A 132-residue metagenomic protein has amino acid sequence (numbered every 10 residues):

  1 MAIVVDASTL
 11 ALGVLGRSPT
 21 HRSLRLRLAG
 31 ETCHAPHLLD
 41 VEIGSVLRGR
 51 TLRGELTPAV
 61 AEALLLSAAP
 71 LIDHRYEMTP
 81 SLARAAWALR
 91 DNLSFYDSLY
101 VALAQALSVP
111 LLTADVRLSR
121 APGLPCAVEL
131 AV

Functional and structural regions predicted by a protein language model:
M1-A2, P36, V101-V132: Acidic, PIN/NYN-like endoribonuclease modules and their adjacent C-terminal/linker elements
M1-L38, R50, G54-A59, V116: Short, well-structured N-terminal submotif of metal-dependent ribonuclease cores
V5, A68-I72, E77, R84-L89 (+1 more regions): Long, hydrophilic "mature protein body" segments
S8, E42, L99-A102, R117: Active-site phosphate/pyrophosphate-handling residues
L12-V14, V46, A121-P122: Residues that scaffold the ATP/ADP-binding catalytic core of kinase and kinase-like folds
L24-G30, S67-A68, A83-A86: Glycine/charged-rich beta-loop-alpha catalytic/anionic-binding loops adjacent to active sites
L38-Y76: Active-site-proximal, substrate-binding regions of enzyme catalytic domains and RNA-binding/basic surfaces
D73-A114: Active-site neighborhoods of divalent-metal-dependent phosphate/nucleic-acid chemistry enzymes
